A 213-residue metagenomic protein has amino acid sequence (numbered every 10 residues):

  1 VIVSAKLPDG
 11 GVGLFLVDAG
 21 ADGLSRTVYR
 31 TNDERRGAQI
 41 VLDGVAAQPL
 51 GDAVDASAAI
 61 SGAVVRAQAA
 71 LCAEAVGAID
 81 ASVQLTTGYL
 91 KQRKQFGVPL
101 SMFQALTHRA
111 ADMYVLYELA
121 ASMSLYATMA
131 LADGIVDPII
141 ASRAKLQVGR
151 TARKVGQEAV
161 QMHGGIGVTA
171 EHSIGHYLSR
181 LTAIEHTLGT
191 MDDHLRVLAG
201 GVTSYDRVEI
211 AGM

Functional and structural regions predicted by a protein language model:
V1-L24: A short core secondary-structure module
A5-K6, T27-N32, S61: A generic local secondary-structure boundary/capping motif
P8, G20, A46, S173-I174 (+1 more regions): A generic "binding-loop/recognition-motif" signal
G10-G11, G20, R35-V41, V65 (+3 more regions): A generic structural signal for well-ordered coil/turn residues at beta-strand boundaries that shape enzyme active-site
D18-D52: Flexible, small-/acidic-enriched active-site or ligand-binding loops
V54-S61: The feature captures the short pre-catalytic strand/loop hairpin that immediately precedes and shapes the active-site
G62-M213: Alpha-helical interface subdomain recognition
